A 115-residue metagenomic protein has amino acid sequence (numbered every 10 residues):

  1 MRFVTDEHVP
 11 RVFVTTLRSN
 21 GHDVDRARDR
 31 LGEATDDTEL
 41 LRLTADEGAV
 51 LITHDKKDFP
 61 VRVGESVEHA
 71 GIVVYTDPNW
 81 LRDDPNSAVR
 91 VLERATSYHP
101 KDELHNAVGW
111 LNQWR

Functional and structural regions predicted by a protein language model:
M1-F3, A45-V50: Short active-site oxyanion
M1-R2, D6-E7, R11, T15-R18 (+3 more regions): Acidic, PIN/NYN-like endoribonuclease modules and their adjacent C-terminal/linker elements
N20-D29: Short, basic, glycine/proline-bearing loop/turn elements
D37, G48-R62: Acidic, metal-binding active-site segment of PIN/NYN-like and related structure-specific nucleases
